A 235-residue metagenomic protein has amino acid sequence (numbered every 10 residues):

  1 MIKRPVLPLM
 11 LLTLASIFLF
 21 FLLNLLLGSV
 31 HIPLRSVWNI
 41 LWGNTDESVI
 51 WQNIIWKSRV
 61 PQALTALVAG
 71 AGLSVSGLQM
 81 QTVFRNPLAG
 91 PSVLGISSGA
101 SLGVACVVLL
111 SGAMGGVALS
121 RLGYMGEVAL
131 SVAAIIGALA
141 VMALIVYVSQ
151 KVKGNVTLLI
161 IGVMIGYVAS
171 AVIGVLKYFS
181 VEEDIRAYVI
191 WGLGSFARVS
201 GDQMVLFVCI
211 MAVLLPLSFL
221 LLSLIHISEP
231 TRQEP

Functional and structural regions predicted by a protein language model:
M1-S228, R232: Alpha-helical transmembrane segments in inner-membrane proteins
